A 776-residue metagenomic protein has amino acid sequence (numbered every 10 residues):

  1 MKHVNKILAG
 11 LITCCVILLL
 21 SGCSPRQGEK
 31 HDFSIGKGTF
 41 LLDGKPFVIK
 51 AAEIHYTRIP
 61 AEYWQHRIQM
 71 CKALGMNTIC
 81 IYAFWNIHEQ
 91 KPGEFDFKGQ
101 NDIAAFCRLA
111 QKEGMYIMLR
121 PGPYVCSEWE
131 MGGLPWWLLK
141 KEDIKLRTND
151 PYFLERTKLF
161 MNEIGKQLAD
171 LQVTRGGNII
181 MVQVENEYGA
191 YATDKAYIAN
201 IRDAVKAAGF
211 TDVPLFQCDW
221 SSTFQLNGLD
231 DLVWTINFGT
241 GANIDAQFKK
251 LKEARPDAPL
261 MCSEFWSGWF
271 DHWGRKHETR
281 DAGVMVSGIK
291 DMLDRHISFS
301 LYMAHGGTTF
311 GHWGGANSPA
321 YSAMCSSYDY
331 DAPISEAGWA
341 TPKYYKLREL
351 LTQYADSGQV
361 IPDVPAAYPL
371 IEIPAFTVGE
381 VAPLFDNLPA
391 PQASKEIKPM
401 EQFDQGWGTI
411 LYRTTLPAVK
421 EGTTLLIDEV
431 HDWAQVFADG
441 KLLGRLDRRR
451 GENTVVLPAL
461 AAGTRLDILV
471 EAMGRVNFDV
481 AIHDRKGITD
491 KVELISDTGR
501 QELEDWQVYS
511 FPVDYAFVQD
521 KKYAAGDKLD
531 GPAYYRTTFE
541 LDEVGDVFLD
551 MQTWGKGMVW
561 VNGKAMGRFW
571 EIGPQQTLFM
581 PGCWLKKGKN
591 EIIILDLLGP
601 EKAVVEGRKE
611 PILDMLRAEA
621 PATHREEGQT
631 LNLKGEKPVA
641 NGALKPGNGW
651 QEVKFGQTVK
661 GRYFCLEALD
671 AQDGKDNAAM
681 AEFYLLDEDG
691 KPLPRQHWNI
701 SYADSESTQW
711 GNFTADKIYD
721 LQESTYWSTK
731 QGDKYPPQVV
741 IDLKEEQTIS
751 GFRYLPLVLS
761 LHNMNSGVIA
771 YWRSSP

Functional and structural regions predicted by a protein language model:
C23-T78, R108: N-terminal carbohydrate-binding accessory modules
W64-E130, R202, K206-A207: Aromatic-lined substrate-binding rim segments of carbohydrate-active enzymes
P92-G99, K112, P123-T148, I198-R202 (+3 more regions): Aromatic- and acidic-residue-enriched segments that line the glycan-binding/catalytic groove of carbohydrate-active
F153-L229: Active-site neighborhood of glycoside hydrolase catalytic domains
A208, G241-S335, W339, L350: Catalytic-core region of carbohydrate-active enzymes that cleave or remodel glycosidic bonds
G422-F437, F539-N562, F569-W570, I592-L595: Aromatic-lined ligand-binding clefts that engage carbohydrates, nucleic acids, or primary amines
I468-G474, I594-P600, E667-G674: Short beta-strand-plus-loop segments that form exposed binding edges in beta-rich domains
M566, E627-K637, A643-P776: Aromatic, loop-rich ligand-recognition surfaces of beta-strand-rich domains
